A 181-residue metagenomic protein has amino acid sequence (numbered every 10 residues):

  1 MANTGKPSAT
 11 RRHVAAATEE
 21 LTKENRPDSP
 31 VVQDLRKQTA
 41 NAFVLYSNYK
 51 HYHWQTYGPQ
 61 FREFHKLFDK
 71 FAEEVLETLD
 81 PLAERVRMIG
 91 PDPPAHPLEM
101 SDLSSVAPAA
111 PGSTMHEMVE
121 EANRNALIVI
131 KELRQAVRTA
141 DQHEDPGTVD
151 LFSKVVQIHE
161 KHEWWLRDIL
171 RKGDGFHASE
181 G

Functional and structural regions predicted by a protein language model:
A2, R85-H96, N125-I128, E132 (+1 more regions): Alpha-helix capping/hinge segments and adjacent helical runs
A2-L21: Acidic, low-complexity proline/glycine-rich segments
A17-Q38, M115: Disorder-to-helix initiation segments
E24-P30, L45-K70, E132-G147: Helix-loop segments that flank and shape redox-cofactor active sites
L35, D80, E84-R85, L98-K154: Acidic/histidine-rich alpha-helical segments that form the ligand environment of transition-metal centers
Y46, H53, A72, L79 (+6 more regions): A structural signal for well-ordered alpha-helices, especially hydrophobic packing surfaces of coiled-coils
T56, Q60-E99, L166-I169: Conserved alpha-helical segments that form or flank metal/cofactor-binding pockets of metalloenzymes
D150-G181: Short, contiguous alpha-helical
